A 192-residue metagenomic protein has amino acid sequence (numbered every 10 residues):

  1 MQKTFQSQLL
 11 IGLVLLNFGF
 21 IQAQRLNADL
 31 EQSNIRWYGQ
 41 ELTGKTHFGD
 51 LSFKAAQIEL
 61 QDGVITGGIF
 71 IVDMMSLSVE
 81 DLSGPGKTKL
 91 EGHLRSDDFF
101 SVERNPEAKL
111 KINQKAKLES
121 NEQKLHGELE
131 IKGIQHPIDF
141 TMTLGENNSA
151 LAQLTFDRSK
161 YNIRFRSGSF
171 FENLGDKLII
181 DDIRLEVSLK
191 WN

Functional and structural regions predicted by a protein language model:
M1-L26: Bacterial Sec-dependent N-terminal signal peptides
A23-N192: Low-complexity, acidic/polar, glycine-enriched regions of mature
